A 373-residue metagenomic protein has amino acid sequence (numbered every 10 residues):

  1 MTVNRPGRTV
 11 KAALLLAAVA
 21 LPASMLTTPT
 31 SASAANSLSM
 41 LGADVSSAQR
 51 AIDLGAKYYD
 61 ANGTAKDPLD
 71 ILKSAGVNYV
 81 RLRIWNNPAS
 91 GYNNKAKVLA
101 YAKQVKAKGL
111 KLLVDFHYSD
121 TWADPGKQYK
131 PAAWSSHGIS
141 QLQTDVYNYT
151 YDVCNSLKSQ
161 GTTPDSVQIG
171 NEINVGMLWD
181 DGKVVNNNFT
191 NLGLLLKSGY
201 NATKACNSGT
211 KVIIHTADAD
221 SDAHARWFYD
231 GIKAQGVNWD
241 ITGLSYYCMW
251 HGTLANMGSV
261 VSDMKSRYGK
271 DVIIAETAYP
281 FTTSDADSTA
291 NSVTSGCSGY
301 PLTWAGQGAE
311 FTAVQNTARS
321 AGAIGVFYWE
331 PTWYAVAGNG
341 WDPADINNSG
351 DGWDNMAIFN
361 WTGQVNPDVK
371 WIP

Functional and structural regions predicted by a protein language model:
M1-A34: Secretory targeting and sorting signals
A35-K111, H117-V146, G243: N-terminal substrate-binding region of glycoside hydrolase catalytic domains
S39-V45, V80-L82, L112-F116, D165-I169 (+4 more regions): Hydrophobic faces of well-ordered beta-strands that scaffold small-molecule active sites in alpha/beta enzyme cores
S46-A48, W85-N87, H117-T121, I169-N174 (+4 more regions): Active-site beta-loop-alpha junctions enriched in small/polar residues
D53-K57, D263, T282-G296, P301-T312 (+3 more regions): Aromatic-rich peripheral "rim/lid" segments of glycoside hydrolase catalytic domains that contact and position glycan
G55-K73, V98, V146-S156, D222-K233 (+1 more regions): Short, acidic/polar
P68-L69, N207-K211, R226-G296, T312-S320: Glycoside hydrolase catalytic-domain groove-lining segments
N94-A96, D124-K233, V237-W239, G252-S259 (+1 more regions): Active-site cleft segment of glycoside hydrolase catalytic domains centered on the general acid/base Glu
